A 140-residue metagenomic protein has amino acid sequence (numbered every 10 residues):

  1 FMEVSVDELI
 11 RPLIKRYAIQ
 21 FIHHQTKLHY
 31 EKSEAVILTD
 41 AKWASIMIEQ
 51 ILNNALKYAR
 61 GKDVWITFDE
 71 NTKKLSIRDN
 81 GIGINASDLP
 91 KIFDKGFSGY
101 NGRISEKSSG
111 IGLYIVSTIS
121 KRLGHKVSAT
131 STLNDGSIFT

Functional and structural regions predicted by a protein language model:
K32, V36-D40: Conserved micro-motifs of the catalytic ATP-binding
N54-L56: Short helix-loop "hinge" at the ATP-lid/N-box region of the Bergerat-fold HATPase_c
D63-K73: Short beta-strand/loop element within the Bergerat-fold HATPase_c
D79: Acidic ATP/Mg2+-coordinating residue in the GHKL
I84-F97: Short conserved segment of the HATPase_c
F97-K107: Glycine-rich ATP-lid/hinge loop adjacent to the conserved G-boxes
G124-S131: Glycine-rich ATP-binding loops of the HATPase_c
